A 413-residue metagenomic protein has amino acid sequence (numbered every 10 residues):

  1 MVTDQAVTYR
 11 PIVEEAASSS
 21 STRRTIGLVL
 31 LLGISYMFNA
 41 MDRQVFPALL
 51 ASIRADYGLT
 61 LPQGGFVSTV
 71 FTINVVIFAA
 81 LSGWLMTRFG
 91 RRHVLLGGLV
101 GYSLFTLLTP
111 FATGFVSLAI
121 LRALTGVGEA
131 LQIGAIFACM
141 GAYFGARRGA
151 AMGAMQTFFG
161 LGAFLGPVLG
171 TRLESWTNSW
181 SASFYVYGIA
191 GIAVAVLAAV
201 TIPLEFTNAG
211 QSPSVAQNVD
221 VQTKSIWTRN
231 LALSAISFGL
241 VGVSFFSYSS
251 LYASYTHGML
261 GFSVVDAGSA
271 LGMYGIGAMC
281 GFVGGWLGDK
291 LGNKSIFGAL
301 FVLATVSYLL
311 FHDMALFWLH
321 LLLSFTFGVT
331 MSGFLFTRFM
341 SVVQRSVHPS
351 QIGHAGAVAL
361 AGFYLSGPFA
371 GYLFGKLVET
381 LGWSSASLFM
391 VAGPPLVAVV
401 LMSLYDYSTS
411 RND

Functional and structural regions predicted by a protein language model:
F46-P47, R229-F282, M340: Extracytoplasmic gate region of multi-pass secondary transporters
G58, G90, F111-S117, G145 (+1 more regions): Helix-breaking motifs and short loop linkers at transmembrane-helix boundaries and internal kinks in secondary membrane
I77-T113: Conserved MFS/SLC helix-loop-helix module at the cytosolic interface between two early adjacent transmembrane helices
L121-F159: Cytoplasmic helix-loop-helix junction between adjacent transmembrane helices in 12-TM secondary transporters
L131-F144, G333-V347: Intracellular juxtamembrane helix-capping segments at the cytosolic ends of symmetry-related transmembrane helices
A154-P203: Helix-loop-helix hairpin linking two adjacent transmembrane segments in secondary transporters
K294-F339: C-terminal transmembrane helical hairpin of 12-TM major facilitator-type secondary transporters
S346-W383: A late C-terminal transmembrane helix in Major Facilitator Superfamily
